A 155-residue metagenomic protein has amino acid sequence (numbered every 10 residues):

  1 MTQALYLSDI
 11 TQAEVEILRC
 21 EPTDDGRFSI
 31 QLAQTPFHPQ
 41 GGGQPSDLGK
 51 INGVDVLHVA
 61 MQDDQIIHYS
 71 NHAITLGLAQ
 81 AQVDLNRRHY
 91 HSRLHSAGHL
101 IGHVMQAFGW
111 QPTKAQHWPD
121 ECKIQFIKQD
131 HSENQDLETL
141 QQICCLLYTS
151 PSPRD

Functional and structural regions predicted by a protein language model:
T2-H72: Conserved nucleotide-binding/hydrolysis modules and their immediate coupling elements across P-loop/ASCE NTPase motors
G42, H99, I124: Divalent metal-coordination and catalytic microenvironments
L78-L85: Surface-exposed interaction regions enriched in Ser/Thr/Asp/Glu that occur as long low-complexity tracts or repetitive
H89-Y90, L94, W110, H117-P119: Class II aminoacyl-tRNA synthetase catalytic cores and aaRS-like
S92-Q106: Histidine-centered catalytic micro-motifs
W118-F126: Short, conserved phosphate-binding/catalytic loop or strand-edge motifs used in phosphoryl-/nucleotidyl-transfer
H131-L137: Glycine- and Gly-Pro-enriched alpha-helical subdomains that act as flexible, kink-prone "lid/hinge" or packing modules
Y148-D155: Conserved small/polar residues in nucleotide/adenosyl-binding loops
